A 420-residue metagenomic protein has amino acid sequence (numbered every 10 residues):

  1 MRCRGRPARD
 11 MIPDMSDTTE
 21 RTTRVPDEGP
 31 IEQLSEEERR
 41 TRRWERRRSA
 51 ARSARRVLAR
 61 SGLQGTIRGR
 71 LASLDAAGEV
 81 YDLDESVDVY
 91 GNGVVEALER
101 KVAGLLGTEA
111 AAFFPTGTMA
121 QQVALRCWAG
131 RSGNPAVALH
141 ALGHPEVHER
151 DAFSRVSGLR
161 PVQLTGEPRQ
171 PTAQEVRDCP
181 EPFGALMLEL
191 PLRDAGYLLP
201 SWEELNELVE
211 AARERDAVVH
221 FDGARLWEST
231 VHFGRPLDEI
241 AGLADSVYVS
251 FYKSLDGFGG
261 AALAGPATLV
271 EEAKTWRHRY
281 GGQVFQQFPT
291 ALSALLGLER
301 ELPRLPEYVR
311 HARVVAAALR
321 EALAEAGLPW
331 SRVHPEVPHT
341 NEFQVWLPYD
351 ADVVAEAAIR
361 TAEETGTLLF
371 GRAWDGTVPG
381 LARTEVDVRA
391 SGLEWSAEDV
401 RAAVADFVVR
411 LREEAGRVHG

Functional and structural regions predicted by a protein language model:
S16, R24-R40, A326-G420: Conserved C-terminal alpha-helix-loop-beta "cap" of PLP-dependent enzymes that closes/shapes the active-site mouth
E37-E38, D194, L199, G242-Y349 (+1 more regions): Active-site C-terminal subdomain of aminotransferase-like
E38-T116, G130, A141-V147, A152-S154 (+1 more regions): Conserved N-terminal alpha-helix of the aminotransferase class I/II PLP-enzyme fold
V102, A120, F153, L186 (+4 more regions): Buried hydrophobic positions in well-ordered alpha/beta secondary-structure cores of metabolic enzymes
A111-T118, S250-F251, Q286: Active-site nucleophile and cofactor-binding loops and adjacent substrate-binding regions of central metabolic enzymes
A129-A185: PLP-dependent aminotransferase-like
R160-P161, V219-H220, L369: Hydrophobic beta-strand scaffold residues
R169-A224, E228: Active-site phosphate-binding strand-loop segment of PLP-dependent enzymes
